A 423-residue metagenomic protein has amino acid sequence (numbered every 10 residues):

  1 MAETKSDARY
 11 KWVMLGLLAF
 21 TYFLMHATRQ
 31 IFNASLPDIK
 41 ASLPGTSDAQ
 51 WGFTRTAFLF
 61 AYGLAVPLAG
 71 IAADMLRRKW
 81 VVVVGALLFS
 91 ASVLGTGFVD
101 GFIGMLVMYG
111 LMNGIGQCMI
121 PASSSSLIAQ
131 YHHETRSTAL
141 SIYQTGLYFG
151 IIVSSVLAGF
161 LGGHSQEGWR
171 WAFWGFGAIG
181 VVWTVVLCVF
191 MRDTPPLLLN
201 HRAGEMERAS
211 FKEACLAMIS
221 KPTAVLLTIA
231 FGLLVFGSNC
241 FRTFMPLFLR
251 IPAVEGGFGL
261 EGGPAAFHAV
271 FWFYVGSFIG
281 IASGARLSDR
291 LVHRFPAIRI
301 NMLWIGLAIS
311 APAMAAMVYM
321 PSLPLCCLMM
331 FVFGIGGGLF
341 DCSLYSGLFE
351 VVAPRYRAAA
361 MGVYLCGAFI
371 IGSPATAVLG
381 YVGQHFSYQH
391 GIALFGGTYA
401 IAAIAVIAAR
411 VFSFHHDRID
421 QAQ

Functional and structural regions predicted by a protein language model:
A2-A8, T194-T228: Juxtamembrane intracellular "pre-TM" segments in multi-pass secondary transporters
Q30, L59-P67, I151-I152, Y274-A282 (+1 more regions): Residue-level signature of mid-helix packing/kink "hotspots" within the transmembrane helices of 12-pass Major
F32-N33, P222-A282, D341, Y345: Extracytoplasmic gate region of multi-pass secondary transporters
L64-I103: Conserved MFS/SLC helix-loop-helix module at the cytosolic interface between two early adjacent transmembrane helices
W80-L94, I298-A315: Structural signature of the two symmetry-related core transmembrane helices
S92, I103-M119, P324-L339: Hydrophobic core of transmembrane alpha-helices in multi-pass small-molecule transporters, especially MFS/SLC-type
M108-L147: Cytoplasmic helix-loop-helix junction between adjacent transmembrane helices in 12-TM secondary transporters
Y143-D193: Helix-loop-helix hairpin linking two adjacent transmembrane segments in secondary transporters
